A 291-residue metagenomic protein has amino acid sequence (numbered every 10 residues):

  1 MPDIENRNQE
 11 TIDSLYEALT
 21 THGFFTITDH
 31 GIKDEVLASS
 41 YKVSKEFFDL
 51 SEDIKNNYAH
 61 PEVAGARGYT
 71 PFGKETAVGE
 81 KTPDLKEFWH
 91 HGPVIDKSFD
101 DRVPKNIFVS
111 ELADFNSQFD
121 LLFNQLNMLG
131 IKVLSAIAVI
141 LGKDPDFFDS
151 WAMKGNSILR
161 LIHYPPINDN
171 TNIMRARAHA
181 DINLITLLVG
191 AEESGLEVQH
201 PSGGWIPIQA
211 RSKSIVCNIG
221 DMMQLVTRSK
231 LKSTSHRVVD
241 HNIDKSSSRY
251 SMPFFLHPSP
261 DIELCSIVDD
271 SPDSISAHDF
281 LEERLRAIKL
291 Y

Functional and structural regions predicted by a protein language model:
M1-Y291: Peripheral, non-catalytic segments flanking oxidoreductase cores
